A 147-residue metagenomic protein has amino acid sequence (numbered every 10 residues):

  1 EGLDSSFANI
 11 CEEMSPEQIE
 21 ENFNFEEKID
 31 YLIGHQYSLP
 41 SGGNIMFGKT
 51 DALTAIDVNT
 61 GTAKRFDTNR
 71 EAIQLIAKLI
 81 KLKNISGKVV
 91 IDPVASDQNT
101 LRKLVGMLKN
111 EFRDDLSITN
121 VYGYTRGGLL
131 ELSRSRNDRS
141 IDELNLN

Functional and structural regions predicted by a protein language model:
E1-N147: DE-rich acidic low-complexity regions and acidic surface loops
